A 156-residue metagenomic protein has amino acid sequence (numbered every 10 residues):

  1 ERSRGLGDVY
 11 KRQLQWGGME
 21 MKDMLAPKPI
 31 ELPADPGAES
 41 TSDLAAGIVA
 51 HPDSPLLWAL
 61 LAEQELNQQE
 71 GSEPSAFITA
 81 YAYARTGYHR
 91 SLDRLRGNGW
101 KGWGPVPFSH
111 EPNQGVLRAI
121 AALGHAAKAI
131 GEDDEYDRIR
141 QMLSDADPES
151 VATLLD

Functional and structural regions predicted by a protein language model:
E1-Q13: Single conserved hydrophobic/aromatic residue that forms the stacking wall/gate of nucleotide- or nucleobase-binding
L14-K101, K128-D156: N-terminal alpha-helical interaction modules that lie
P55, H110-N113, L117: Start-of-helix signal in alpha-solenoid helical-repeat scaffolds, especially tetratricopeptide repeats
W58, E65, V116, I120-L123: TPR repeat positional signature
W100-F108: Short linear capping/connector segments at secondary-structure termini
